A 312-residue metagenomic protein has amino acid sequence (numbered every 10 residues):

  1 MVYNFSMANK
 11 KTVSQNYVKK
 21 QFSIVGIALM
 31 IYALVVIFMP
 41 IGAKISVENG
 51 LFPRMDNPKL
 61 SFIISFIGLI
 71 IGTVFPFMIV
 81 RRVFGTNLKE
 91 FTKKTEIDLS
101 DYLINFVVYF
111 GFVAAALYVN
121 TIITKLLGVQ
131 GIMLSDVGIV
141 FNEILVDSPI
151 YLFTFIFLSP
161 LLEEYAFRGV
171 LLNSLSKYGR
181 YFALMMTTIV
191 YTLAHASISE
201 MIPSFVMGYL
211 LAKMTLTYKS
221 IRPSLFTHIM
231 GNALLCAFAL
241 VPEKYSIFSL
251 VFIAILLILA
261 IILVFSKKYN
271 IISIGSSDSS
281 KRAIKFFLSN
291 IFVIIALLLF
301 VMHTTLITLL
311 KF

Functional and structural regions predicted by a protein language model:
Y3-N4: Short, positively charged and aromatic/hydrophobic N-terminal segments
A8-A33, N57-K59, T86-L117, G275-L298: Interfacial transmembrane-helix boundary/kink motif in multi-pass membrane proteins
A8-V13, L51, I63-F110, K125-L127 (+2 more regions): Membrane-helix interface linkers and caps
V18-I24, L51-S65, G138-V146, F238-V251 (+1 more regions): Membrane-interface segments at the starts/ends of alpha-helical transmembrane spans
V25-P40, F66-V74, Y102-A114, Y118 (+8 more regions): Alpha-helical transmembrane spans of integral membrane proteins, capturing the lipid-embedded, hydrophobic core of TM
A33-V83, S249-I255: Alpha-helical transmembrane segments in multi-pass membrane proteins
F52-S61, K89-S159, T305-F312: Juxtamembrane helix-loop-helix connectors linking adjacent transmembrane helices in multi-pass membrane enzymes
P149-T308, F312: Transmembrane helix-loop-helix hairpins at the membrane interface of multi-pass integral membrane proteins
